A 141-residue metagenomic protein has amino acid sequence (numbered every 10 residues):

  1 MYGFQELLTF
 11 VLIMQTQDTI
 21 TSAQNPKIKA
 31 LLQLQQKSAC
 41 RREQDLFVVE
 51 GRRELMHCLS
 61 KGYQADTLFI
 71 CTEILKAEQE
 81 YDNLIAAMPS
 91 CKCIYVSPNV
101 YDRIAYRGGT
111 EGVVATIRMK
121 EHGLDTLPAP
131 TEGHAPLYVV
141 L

Functional and structural regions predicted by a protein language model:
Y2-I13: Short, Lys/Arg-enriched N-terminal segments with co-localized hydrophobic residues within the first ~10-30 amino acids
M14-E78: Boundary-proximal intrinsically disordered activation/regulatory segments immediately upstream of a helical core
Q15-A30, P98-P128: Extended, non-globular alpha-helical segments
V48, F69, V114-T116, Y138-V140: Structural motif
S60, A86-A87, I94-N99, G109 (+1 more regions): RNA substrate-binding interface of SAM-dependent RNA methyltransferases
D66, C91-K92: A structural micro-motif
E78-P89: Short, aromatic/basic amphipathic alpha-helical patches
